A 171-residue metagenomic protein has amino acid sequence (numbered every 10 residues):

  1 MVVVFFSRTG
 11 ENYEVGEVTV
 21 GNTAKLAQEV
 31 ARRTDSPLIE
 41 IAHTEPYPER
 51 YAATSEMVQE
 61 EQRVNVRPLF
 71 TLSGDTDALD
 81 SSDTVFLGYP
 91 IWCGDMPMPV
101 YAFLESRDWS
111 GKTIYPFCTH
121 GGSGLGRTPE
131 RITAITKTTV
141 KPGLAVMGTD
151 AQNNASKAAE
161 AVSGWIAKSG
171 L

Functional and structural regions predicted by a protein language model:
M1-T84, G94, Y101, E160-L171: N-terminal beta1-alpha1-beta2 submodule of the flavodoxin-like/Rossmannoid cofactor-binding fold
R8-E11, H43-P46, I91-D95, H120-G124 (+1 more regions): Solvent-exposed loop/turn segments at secondary-structure junctions within structured extracellular/periplasmic domains
V18, M98-A102, R127-E130, K157: Generic recognition of short, well-ordered alpha-helical segments
D35-P37, T139-P142: Conserved beta-strand segments of alpha/beta enzyme cores
L79-D80, E105-G111, I135: Short, conserved loop/helix-junction motifs that constitute active-site signature segments in enzyme catalytic cores
G122-I135: Glycine-rich, charge-decorated loop segments at or immediately adjacent to ligand/cofactor-binding or catalytic sites
K141-L171: Glycine-rich phosphate/pyrophosphate-binding loop and the adjoining helix
